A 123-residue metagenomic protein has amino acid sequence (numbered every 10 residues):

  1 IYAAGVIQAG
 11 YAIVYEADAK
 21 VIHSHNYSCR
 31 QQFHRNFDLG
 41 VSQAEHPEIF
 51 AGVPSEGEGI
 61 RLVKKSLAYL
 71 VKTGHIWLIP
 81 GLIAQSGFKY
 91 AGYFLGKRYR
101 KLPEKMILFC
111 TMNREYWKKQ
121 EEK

Functional and structural regions predicted by a protein language model:
I1-K20: A short, conserved alpha-helix in the catalytic core of glycosyltransferases
A4-I7, I60, I107: Hydrophobic transmembrane signal anchors and adjacent membrane-proximal interface regions, especially in viral
V6, V41, T73, F94-K97 (+1 more regions): Generic alpha-helical secondary structure signal
I13, I22-Y90: Active-site-adjacent helix/loop segment of glycosyltransferases that harbors family-specific signature motifs
E16, H75, Y99-P103: Short, structured coil/loop segments at alpha-helix boundaries
G92-K123: Juxtamembrane C-terminal module of membrane proteins
